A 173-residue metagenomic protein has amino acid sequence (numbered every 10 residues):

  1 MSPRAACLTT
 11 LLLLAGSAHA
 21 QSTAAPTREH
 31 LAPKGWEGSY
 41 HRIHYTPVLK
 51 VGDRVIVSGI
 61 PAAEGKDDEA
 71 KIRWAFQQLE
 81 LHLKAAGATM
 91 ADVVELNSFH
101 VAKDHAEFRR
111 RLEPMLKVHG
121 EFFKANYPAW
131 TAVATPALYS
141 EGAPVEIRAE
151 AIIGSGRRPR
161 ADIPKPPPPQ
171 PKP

Functional and structural regions predicted by a protein language model:
M1-C7: Bacterial N-terminal signal peptides that target proteins for export
C7-L8, A18: Cleavable N-terminal signal peptides
L14, H19-V94, H100-P173: N-terminal presequence-like segments and the immediate start of the first folded domain
